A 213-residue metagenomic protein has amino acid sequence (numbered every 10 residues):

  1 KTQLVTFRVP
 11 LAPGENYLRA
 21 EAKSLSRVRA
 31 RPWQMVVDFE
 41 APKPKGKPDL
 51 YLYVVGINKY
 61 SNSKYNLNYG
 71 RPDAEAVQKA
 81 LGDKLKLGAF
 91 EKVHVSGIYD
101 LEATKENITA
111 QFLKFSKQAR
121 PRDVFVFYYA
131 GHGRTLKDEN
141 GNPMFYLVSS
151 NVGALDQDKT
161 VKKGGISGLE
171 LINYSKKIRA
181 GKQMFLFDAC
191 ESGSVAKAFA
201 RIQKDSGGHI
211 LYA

Functional and structural regions predicted by a protein language model:
T2-P10, V28-F39, A74, Q78-D123 (+2 more regions): Functional beta-strand-loop-alpha-helix junction segments that form "active/interaction loops" within catalytic
G14-L18, D123-F125: Exposed beta-strand face motif in extracellular beta-rich ectodomains
A20-S24: Conserved structural position at the C-terminal beta-strand of extracellular beta-sandwich adhesion modules
V36-G56, K79, D156-D158: Low-complexity, Pro/Ser/Thr- and charge-rich linker/hinge segments at domain boundaries
D49, E106-A130, R134-K197: Caspase-like (clan CD) cysteine peptidase catalytic core
L52-S63, E91-V95: Acidic/histidine-rich, surface-exposed loop or edge segments in extracytoplasmic proteins
G56, L81, Y99, I172 (+1 more regions): Active-site-proximal C-terminal subdomain of hydrolase catalytic domains
S61-K79: Glycine- and acidic-residue-enriched helix-capping/strand-helix junction motifs
